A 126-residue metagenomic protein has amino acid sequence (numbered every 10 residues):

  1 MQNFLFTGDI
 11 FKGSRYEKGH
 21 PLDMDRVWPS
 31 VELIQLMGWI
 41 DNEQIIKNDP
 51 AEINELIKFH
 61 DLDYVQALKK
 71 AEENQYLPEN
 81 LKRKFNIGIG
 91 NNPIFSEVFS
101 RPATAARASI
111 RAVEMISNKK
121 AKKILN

Functional and structural regions predicted by a protein language model:
M1-N126: HDAC/HDAC-like amidohydrolase catalytic core signature
